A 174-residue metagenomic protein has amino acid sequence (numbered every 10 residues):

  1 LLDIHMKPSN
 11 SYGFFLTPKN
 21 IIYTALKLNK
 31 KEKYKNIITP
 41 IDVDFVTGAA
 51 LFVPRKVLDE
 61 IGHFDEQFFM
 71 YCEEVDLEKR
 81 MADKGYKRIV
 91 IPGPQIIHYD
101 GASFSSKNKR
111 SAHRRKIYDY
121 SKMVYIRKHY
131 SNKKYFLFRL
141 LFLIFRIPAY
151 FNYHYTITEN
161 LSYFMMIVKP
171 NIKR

Functional and structural regions predicted by a protein language model:
L1-I61: Acidic/His-rich active-site region of diverse nucleotide-sugar glycosyltransferases
L2, P94-I97: Conserved beta-strand edge residues that scaffold enzyme active sites
S9-T17, I61-C72, K87-V90, Q95 (+3 more regions): Membrane-proximal envelope and lipid/glycan-remodeling enzymes
A25, K128-H129: Alpha-helical structural context
I38, D44-Q95: A short, conserved alpha-helix in the catalytic core of glycosyltransferases
I97-Y120: Nucleotide-sugar-dependent glycosyltransferase catalytic core
A112-S121, N132-R174: Non-catalytic, C-terminal membrane-associated alpha-helical segments of glycosyltransferases
Y125: Short alpha-helical functional segments enriched in proximate histidine and acidic residues
